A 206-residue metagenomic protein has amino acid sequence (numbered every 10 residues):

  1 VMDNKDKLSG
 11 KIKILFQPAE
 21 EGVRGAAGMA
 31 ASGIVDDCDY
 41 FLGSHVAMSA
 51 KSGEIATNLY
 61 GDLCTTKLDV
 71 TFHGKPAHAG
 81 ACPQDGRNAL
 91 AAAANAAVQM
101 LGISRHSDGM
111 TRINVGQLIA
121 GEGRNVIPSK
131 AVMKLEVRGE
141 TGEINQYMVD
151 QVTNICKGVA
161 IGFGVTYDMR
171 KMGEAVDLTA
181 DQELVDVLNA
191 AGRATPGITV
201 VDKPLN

Functional and structural regions predicted by a protein language model:
V1: Active-site alpha-helical elements of protease catalytic centers
D6-Q117, E122-V126: Histidine/acidic-residue-rich, glycine-tolerant segments that coordinate divalent metal ions
L90-N206: Metal-dependent amide/peptide-bond hydrolase catalytic core, centered on the "pita-bread" metallohydrolase fold
